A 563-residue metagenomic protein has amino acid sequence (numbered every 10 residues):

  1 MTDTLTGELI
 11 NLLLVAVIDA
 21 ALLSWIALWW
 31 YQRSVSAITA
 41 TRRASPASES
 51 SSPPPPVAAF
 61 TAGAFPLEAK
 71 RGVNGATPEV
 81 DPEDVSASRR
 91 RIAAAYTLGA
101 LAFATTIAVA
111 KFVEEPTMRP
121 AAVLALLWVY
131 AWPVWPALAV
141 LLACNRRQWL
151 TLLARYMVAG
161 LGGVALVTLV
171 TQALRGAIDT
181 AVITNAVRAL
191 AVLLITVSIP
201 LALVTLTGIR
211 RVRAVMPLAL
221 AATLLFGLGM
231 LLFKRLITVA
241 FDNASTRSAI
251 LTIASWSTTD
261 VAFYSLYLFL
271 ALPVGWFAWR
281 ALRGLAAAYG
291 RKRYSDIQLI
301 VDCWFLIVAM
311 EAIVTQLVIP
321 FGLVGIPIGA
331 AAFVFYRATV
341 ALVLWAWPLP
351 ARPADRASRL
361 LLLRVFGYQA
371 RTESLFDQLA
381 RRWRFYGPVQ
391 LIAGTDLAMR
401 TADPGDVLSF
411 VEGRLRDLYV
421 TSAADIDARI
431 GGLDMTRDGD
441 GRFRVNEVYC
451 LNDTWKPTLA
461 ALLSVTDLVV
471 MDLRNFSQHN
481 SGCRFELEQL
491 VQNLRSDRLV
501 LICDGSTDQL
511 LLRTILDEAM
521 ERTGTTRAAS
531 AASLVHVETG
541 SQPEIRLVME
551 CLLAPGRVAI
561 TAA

Functional and structural regions predicted by a protein language model:
M1-W276: Membrane-anchoring hydrophobic segments
E8, Q509-A563: C-terminal interaction surface of TIR/SEFIR-family domains
A16-I26, Y264-A278, F305-A346: Alpha-helical membrane-embedded segments
A27-A44, L142-Q148, V204-V212, W279-K292 (+1 more regions): Transmembrane-cytosolic junction motif
S45-A76, D296-V308, I328-D434, R442: N-terminal topogenic membrane-targeting module
M118-P120, Y130, G176-V182, L193 (+1 more regions): Acidic/glycine-enriched connector segments
F366-G367, A393-T401, N475, D497 (+1 more regions): Short beta-alpha junction loops
N475-Q489: Conserved TIR/SEFIR loop-to-helix hotspot centered on a Trp-containing motif with a nearby acidic residue
